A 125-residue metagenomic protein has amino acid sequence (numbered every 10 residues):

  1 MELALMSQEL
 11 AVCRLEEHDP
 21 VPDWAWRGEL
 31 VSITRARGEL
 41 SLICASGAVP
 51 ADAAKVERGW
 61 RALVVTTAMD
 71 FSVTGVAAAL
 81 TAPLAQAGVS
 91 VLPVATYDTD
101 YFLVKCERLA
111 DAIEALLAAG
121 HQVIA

Functional and structural regions predicted by a protein language model:
M1-P83, A87, D111-A125: Regulatory modules associated with amino-acid/nitrogen control
R14-E16, A95, C106: Short, structured patches in soluble enzyme cores that scaffold and shape functional sites
E39-C44, T99-K105: A generic structural motif
A87-D100, R108: A cross-kingdom feature marking solvent-exposed beta-strand/loop segments within repeated, beta-rich binding/scaffold
